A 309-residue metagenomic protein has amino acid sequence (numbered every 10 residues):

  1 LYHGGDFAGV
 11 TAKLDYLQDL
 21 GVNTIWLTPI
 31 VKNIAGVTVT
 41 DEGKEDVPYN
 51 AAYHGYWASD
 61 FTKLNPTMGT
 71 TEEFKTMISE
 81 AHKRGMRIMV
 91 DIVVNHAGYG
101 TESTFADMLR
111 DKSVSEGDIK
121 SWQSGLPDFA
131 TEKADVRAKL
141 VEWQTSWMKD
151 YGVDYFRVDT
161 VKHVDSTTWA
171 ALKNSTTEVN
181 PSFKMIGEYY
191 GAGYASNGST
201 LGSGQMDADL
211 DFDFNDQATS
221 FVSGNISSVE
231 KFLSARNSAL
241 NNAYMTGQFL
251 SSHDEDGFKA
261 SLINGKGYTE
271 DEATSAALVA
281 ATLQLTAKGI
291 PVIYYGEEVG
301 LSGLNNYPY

Functional and structural regions predicted by a protein language model:
L1-D15, D19-Y151, A171-K184, A195-N197 (+1 more regions): Substrate-binding/active-site clefts of carbohydrate-active enzymes
H3-G5, T11-N23, T274, K288 (+2 more regions): Carbohydrate-interacting/catalytic domains
I25-L27, I88-V90, F156, M185-G187 (+2 more regions): Hydrophobic faces of well-ordered beta-strands that scaffold small-molecule active sites in alpha/beta enzyme cores
I30, L64, D159-V161, S261: Short strand-loop junctions, especially beta-strand C-caps/beta-turns that link beta-sheets to coils or alpha-helices
V31-I34, V94-Y99, K162-V164, Y190-Y194 (+2 more regions): Solvent-exposed loop/turn segments at secondary-structure junctions within structured extracellular/periplasmic domains
A35-V37, A52, G257-K259, G303-N305: Short acidic/His/Gly/Ser-rich catalytic and metal-binding motifs that mark active-site loops of diverse hydrolases
S59-K63, D254-Y268: Short, basic, glycine/proline-bearing loop/turn elements
E142-F156, T160-F249, I263-T274, A280-A287 (+1 more regions): Active-site-proximal helices and loops of the catalytic beta/alpha 8
